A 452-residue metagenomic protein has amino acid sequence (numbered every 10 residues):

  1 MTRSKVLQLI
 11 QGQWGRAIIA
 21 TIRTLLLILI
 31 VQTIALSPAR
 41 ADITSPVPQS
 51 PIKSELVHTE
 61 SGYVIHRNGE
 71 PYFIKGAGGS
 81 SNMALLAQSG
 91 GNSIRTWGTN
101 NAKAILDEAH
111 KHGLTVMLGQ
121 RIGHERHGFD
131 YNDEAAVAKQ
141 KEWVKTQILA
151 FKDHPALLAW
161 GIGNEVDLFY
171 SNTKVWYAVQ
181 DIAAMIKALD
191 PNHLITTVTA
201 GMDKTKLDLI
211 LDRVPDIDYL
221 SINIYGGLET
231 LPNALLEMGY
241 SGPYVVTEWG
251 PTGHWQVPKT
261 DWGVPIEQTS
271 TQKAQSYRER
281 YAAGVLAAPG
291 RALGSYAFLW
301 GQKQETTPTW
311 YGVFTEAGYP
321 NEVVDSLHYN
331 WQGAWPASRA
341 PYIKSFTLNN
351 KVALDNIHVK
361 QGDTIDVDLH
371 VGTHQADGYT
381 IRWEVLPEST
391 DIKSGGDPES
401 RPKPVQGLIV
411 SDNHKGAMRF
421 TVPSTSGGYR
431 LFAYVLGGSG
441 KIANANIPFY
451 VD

Functional and structural regions predicted by a protein language model:
M1-A20: N-terminal secretory signal peptides that target proteins for export/translocation
T21-A35: Bacterial N-terminal signal peptides
L56-E60, V64-I217, E229-T230, Y240 (+4 more regions): Active-site mouth of glycoside hydrolases
T59-E60, R67, P71, L236-G416 (+2 more regions): Substrate-binding clefts and catalytic carboxylate motifs of secreted carbohydrate-active enzymes
G201-P232, H254-P258, G301-P308: Substrate-binding cleft/loops of secretory-pathway carbohydrate-active enzymes
L436-K441: Short, solvent-exposed loop/turn segments at the edges of extracellular beta-sandwich modules
A445-V451: C-terminal edge beta-strand
